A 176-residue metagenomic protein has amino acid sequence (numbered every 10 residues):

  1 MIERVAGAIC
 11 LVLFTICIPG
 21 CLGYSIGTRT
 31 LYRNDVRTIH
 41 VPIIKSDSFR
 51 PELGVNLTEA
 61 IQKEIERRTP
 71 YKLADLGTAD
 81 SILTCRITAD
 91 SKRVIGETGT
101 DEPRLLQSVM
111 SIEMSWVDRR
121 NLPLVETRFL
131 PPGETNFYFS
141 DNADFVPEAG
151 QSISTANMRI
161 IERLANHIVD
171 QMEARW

Functional and structural regions predicted by a protein language model:
M1-I9: Bacterial N-terminal signal peptides that target proteins for export
A8-G20: Bacterial N-terminal signal peptides
C10, T30, A74, D101-P103: Residues embedded in well-ordered secondary-structure elements
P19-K63, P70, T78, S140 (+2 more regions): A structural "domain/chain start" motif
R68-Y71, T78, I82-Q151: Surface-exposed short loop/turn segments
A149-R163: Individual transmembrane alpha-helices with interfacial aromatic-anchor signatures
